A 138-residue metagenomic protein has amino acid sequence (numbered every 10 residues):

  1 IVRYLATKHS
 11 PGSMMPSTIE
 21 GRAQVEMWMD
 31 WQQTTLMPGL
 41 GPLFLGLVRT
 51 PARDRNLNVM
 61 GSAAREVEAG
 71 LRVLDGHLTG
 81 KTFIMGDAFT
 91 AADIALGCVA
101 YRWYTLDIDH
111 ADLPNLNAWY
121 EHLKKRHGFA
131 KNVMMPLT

Functional and structural regions predicted by a protein language model:
I1, V25, L74, D93-I94 (+1 more regions): Residue-level signal for nonpolar/aromatic packing positions in well-ordered secondary structure
I1-G61, R65-E68, D75, G80-T82: GST-like domain detector, emphasizing the conserved glutathione-binding G-site in the N-terminal thioredoxin-like
A6, V99-A100, V133: Active-site-flanking alpha-helical
T35, G39-F44, I84-D109, N117 (+1 more regions): GST superfamily/GST-like fold recognition
L116-T138: Long hydrophobic alpha-helical segments typical of transmembrane helices together with their membrane-interfacial
